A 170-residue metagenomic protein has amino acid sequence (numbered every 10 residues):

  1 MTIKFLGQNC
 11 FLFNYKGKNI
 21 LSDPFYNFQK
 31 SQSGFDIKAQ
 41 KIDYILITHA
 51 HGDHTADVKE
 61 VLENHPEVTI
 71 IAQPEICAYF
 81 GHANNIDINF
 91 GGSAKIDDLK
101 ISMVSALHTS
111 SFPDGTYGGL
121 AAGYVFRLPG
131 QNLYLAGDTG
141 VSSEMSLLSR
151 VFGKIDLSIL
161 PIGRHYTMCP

Functional and structural regions predicted by a protein language model:
M1-L21, Y26-K30, K95, K100-V104: Zn-dependent metallo-beta-lactamase
M1-T2, Y44, N64-T69, Q131-L133: Short active-site oxyanion
L6, A72-Q131: Metallo-beta-lactamase
L12-A50, A56-N64, T109-D114, T139-G153: Pre-active-site segment of Zn-dependent metallo-hydrolases
K18-I20, Y44, L99, Q131-L133 (+1 more regions): Structural motif
H51, I76, L107, G140 (+1 more regions): Catalytic metal-binding/acid-base residues of hydrolase active sites
A56-H65, E75-C77, G81-A83: Metal-dependent catalytic neighborhoods of phosphoester/phosphodiester hydrolases
F112-P170: Active-site-proximal loop/helix segments of hydrolase catalytic cores
